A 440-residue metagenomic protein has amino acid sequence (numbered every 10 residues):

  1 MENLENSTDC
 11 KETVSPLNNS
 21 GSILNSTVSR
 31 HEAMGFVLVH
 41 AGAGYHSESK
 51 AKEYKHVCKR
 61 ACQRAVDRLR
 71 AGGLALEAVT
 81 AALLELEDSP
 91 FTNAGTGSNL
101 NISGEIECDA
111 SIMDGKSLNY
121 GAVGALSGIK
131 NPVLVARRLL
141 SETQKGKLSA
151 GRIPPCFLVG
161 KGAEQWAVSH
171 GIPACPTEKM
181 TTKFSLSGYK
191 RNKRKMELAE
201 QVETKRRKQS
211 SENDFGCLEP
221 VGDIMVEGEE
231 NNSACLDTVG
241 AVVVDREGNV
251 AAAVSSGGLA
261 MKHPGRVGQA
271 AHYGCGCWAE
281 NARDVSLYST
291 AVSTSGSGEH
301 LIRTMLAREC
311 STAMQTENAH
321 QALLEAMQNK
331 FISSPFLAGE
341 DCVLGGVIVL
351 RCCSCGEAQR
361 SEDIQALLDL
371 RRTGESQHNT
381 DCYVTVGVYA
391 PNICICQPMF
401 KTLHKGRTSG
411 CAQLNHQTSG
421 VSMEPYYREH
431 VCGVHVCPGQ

Functional and structural regions predicted by a protein language model:
E2-Q440: Alpha/propeptide regions of enzymes that mature by internal proteolysis
